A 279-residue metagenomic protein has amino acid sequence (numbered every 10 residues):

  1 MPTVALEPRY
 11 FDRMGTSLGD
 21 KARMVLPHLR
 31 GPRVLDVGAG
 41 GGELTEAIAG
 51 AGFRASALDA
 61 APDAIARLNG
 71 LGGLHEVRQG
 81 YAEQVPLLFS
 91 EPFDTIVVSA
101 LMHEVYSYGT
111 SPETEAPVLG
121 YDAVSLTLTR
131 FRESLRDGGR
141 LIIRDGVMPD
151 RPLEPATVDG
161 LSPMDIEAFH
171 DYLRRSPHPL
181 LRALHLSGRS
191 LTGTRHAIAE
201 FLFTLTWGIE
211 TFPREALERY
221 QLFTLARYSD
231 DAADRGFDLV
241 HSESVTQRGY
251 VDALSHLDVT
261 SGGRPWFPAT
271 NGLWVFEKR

Functional and structural regions predicted by a protein language model:
M1-L18: Class I SAM-dependent methyltransferase Rossmann-like catalytic core, especially the SAM/SAH-binding loop
R13-G31: Conserved alpha-helix/loop element of class I SAM-dependent methyltransferases that forms part of the SAM/SAH-binding
G38-G42: Class I SAM-dependent methyltransferase "Motif I" SAM/SAH-binding loop
E43, A47-V85: Class I SAM-dependent methyltransferase SAM/SAH-binding core
V97: A conserved beta-strand element that flanks and buttresses the S-adenosyl-L-methionine
E115-D137: A short glycine-rich, Lys/Arg-flanked "PGG" loop and its adjoining helix->strand segment in the class I
G138-D145: Conserved beta-strand signature within the Rossmann-like core of class I S-adenosyl-L-methionine
R219-G236: Short alpha-helix
